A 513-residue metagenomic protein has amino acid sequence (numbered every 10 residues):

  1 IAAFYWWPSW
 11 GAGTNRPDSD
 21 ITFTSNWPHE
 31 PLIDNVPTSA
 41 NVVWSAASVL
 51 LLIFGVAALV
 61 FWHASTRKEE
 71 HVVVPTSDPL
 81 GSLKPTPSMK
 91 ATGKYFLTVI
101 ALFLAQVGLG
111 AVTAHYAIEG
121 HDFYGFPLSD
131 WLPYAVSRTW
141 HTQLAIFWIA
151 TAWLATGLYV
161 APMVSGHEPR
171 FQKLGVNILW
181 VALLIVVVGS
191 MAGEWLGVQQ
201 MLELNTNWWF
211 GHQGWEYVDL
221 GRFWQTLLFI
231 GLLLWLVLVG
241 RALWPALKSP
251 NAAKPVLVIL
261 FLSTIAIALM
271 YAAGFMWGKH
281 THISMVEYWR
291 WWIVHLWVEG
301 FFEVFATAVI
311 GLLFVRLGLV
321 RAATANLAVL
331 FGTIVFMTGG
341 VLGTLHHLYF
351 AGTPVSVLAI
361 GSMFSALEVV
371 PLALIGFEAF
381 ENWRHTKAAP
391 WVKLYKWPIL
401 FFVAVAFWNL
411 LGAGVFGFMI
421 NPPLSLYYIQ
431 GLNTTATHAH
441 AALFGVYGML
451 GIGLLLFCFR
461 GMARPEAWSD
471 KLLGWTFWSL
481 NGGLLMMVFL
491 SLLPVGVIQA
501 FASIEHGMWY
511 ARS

Functional and structural regions predicted by a protein language model:
I1-V36: Soluble extramembrane regions of membrane proteins in the secretory/endomembrane system
P17, T22, A40-S65, A91-H121 (+10 more regions): Hydrophobic cores of alpha-helical transmembrane segments in multi-pass integral membrane proteins
N26-V49, S82-A91: Cytosolic-side membrane-insertion boundary helix
R67-T92, K248-P250, H385-Y395: Membrane-interfacial, low-structure loops and terminal tails that flank and connect transmembrane helices in multi-pass
Y124-P127: N-terminal-proximal low-complexity accessory segments that begin disordered and transition into the first
G214-R222, M285-V294, T353-F364, Q430-A436: Non-cytosolic membrane-interface motifs at loop->transmembrane helix junctions
K248-L260: Membrane-embedded alpha-helical bundles of multi-pass integral membrane proteins
T281, H347-S356: Membrane-interface helix caps and helix-loop-helix hairpins in membrane proteins
